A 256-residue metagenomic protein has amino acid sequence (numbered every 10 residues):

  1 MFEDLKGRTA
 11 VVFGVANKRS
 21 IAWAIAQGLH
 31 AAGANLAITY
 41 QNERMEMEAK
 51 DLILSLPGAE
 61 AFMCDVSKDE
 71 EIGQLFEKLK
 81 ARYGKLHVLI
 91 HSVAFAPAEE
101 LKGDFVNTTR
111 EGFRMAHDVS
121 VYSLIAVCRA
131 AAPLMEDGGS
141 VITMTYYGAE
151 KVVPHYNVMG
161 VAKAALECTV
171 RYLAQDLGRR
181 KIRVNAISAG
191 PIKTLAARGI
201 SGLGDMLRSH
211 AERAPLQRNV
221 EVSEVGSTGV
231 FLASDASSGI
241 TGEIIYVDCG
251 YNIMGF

Functional and structural regions predicted by a protein language model:
F2-I38: Canonical Rossmann dinucleotide-binding motif of NAD(H)/NADP(H)-dependent dehydrogenases/reductases, specifically
G14-I21, A94-R129, D137-R179, P191-K193 (+1 more regions): Catalytic loop of short-chain dehydrogenase/reductase
H30, G84, M135-E136, Q175-R180 (+3 more regions): A short hydrophobic alpha-helix cap/turn motif
K50, R179, A189-A214, M254-F256: A glycine/serine/threonine-rich, flexible loop-to-helix segment that serves as the NAD(P) cofactor-binding "lid"
C64, K68-G73, E77, A81-R82 (+4 more regions): Conserved mid-core segment of classical short-chain dehydrogenase/reductases
G178, R183, I240-G242: Short, small/polar-rich loop/turn modules that mediate ligand/substrate recognition or access, typified
A214-V225, A236: A conserved structural motif in NAD(P)-dependent oxidoreductases
G229-V230, T241-F256: Short C-terminal tail/terminal secondary-structure segment of NAD(P)H-dependent dehydrogenase/reductase domains
